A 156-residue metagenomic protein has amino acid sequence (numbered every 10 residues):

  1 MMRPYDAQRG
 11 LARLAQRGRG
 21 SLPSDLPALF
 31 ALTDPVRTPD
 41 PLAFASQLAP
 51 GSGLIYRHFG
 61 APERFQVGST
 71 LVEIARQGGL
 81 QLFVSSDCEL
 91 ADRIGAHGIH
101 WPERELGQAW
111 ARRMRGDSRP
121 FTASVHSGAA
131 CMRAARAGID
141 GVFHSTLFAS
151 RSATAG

Functional and structural regions predicted by a protein language model:
M1-H100, E105-L106, R115-D140: Conserved N-terminal beta1-alpha1 strand-loop-helix module at the mouth
E103-R113, G141-A155: Glycine-rich phosphate-binding active-site loops on the catalytic face of alpha/beta enzymes
